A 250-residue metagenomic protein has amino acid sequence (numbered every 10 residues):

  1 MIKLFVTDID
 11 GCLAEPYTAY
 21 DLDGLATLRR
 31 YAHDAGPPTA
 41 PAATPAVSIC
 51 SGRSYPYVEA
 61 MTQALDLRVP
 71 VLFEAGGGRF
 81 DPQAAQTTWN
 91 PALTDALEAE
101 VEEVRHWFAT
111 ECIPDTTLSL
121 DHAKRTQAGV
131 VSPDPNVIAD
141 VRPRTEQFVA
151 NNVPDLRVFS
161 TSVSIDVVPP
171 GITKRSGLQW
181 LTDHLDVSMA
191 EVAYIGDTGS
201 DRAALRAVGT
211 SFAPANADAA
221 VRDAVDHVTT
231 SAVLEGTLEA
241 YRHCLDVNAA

Functional and structural regions predicted by a protein language model:
M1-I9, A26, R30-D34, D183-V187: Non-catalytic pre-domain segments flanking phosphatase-related domains
I2-L4, D21, V168, R175-A250: Mg2+-dependent phosphoryl-transfer enzymes with acidic/Ser/Thr/Gly-rich catalytic loops
I2-T18, I49, L205: Asp-based phosphoryl-transfer active-site loop
T18-A19, A60-Q63, A84-A85, R142 (+2 more regions): Short amphipathic alpha-helical segments
G24-S119: Active-site phosphate-binding/coordination module
T39-P45, F159, V187-M189, A250: Short helix-terminating capping/connector loops at secondary-structure junctions
V104-A207, N216: Conserved acidic, metal-coordinating active-site core of Asp-based, Mg2+-dependent phosphoryl-transfer enzymes
